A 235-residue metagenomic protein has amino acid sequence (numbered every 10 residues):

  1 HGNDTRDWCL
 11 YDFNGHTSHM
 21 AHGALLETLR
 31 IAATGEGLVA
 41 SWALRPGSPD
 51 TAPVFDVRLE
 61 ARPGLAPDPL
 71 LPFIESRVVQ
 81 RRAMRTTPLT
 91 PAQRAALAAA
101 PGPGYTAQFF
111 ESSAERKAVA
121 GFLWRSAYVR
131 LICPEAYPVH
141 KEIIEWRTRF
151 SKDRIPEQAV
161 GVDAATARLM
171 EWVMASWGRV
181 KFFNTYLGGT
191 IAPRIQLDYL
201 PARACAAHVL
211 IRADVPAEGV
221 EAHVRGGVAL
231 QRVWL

Functional and structural regions predicted by a protein language model:
H1-L235: Acidic, surface-exposed loops and disordered segments
